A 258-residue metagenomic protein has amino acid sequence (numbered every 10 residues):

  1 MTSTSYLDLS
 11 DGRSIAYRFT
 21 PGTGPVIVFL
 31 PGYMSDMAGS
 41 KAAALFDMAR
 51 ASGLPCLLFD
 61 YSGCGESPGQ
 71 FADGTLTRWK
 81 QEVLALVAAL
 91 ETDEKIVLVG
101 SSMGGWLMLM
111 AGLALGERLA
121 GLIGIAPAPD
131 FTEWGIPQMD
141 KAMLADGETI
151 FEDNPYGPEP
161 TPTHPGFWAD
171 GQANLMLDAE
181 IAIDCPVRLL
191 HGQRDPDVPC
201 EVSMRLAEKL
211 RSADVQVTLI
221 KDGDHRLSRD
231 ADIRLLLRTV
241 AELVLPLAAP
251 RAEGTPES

Functional and structural regions predicted by a protein language model:
M1-P21, R229: N-terminal cap/lid segment of alpha/beta-hydrolase-fold proteins
G24-G32: Short beta-strand element of the alpha/beta-hydrolase
Y33-F46, E201: The serine-hydrolase catalytic nucleophile loop
F46-P68: Conserved alpha/beta-hydrolase
C64-L90: Catalytic nucleophile-loop/oxyanion-hole region of alpha/beta-hydrolase and closely related hydrolase-like folds
E91-S102: Alpha/beta-hydrolase fold nucleophile elbow
G105-G116, L122: Short glycine-enriched nucleophile-adjacent loop and the immediately C-terminal alpha-helix near the catalytic center
R118-I220, D224-S258: The alpha/beta-hydrolase serine catalytic core
